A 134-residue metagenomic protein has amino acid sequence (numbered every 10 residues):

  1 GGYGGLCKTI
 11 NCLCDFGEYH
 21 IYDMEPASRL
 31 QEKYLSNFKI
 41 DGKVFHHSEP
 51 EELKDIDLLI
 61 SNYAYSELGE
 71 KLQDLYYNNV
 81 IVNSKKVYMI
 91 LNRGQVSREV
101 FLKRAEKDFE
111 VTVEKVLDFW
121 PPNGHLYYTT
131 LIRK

Functional and structural regions predicted by a protein language model:
Y3-D15: Conserved SAM-binding loop of SAM-dependent methyltransferases across substrates and taxa, primarily the Class I
C12-Y19, S84: Conserved S-adenosyl-L-methionine
M24-A27: Conserved SAM/SAH-binding beta-strand->alpha-helix loop
E32-K54: S-adenosyl-L-methionine
D57-K71: A short SAM/SAH-binding and catalytic strip from SAM-dependent methyltransferases
L68-V80: A short, conserved alpha-helix within the catalytic core of class I
S84-Q95: Conserved beta-strand signature within the Rossmann-like core of class I S-adenosyl-L-methionine
E114-K134: Core SAM-dependent methyltransferase catalytic element
